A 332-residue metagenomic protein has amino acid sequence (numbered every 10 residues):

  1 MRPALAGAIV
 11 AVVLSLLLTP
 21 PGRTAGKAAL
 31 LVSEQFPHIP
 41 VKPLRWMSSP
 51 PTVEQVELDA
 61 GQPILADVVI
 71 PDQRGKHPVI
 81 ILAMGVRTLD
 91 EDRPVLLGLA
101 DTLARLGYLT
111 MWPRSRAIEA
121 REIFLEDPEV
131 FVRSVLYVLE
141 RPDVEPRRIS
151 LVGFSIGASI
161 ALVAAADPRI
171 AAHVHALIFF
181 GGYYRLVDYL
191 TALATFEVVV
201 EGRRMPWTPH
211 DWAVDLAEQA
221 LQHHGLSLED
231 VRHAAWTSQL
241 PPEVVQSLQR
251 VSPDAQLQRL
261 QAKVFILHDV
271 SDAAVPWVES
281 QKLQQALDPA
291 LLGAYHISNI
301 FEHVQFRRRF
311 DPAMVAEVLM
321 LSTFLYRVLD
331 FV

Functional and structural regions predicted by a protein language model:
A29-G75: N-terminal cap/lid segment of alpha/beta-hydrolase-fold proteins
D72-L103, R114-S115: Short, surface-exposed "cap/lid" segments of acyl-processing enzymes
E91-L99, M111-S150, A166-P168: Catalytic nucleophile-loop/oxyanion-hole region of alpha/beta-hydrolase and closely related hydrolase-like folds
R133-P206: Primarily recognizes the serine-hydrolase "nucleophile elbow" in alpha/beta-hydrolase and SGNH/GDSL folds
F180-R259: Accessory cap/linker subdomain of secreted extracellular hydrolases
T191, W236-Q249, D254, Q281-Q285 (+1 more regions): C-terminal catalytic histidine-bearing segment of alpha/beta-hydrolase fold enzymes
L260, I266-H268, D272: Short beta-strand/loop motif that positions the catalytic acidic residue of the alpha/beta-hydrolase fold
A273-E279: Conserved alpha/beta-hydrolase "acid-adjacent" motif
